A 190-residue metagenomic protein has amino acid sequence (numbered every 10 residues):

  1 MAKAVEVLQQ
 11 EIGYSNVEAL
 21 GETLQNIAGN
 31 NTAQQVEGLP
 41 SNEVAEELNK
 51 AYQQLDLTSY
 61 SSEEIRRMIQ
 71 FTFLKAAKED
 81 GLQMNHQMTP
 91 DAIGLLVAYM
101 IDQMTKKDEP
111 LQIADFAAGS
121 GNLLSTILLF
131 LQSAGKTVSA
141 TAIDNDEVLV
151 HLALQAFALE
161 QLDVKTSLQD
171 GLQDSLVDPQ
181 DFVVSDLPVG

Functional and structural regions predicted by a protein language model:
A2-Q132: Class I S-adenosyl-L-methionine
I93-S185: Conserved S-adenosyl-L-methionine
L187-G190: Mobile active-site "lid"/loop adjacent to the S-adenosyl-L-methionine
